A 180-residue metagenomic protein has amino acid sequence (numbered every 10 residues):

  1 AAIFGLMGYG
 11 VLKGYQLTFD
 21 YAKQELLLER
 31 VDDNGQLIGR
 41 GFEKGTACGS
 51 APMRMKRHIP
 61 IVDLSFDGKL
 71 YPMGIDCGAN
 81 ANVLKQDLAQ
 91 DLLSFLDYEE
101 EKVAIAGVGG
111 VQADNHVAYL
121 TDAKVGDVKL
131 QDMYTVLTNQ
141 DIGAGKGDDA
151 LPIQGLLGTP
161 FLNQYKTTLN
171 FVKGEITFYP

Functional and structural regions predicted by a protein language model:
A1-P180: Pepsin/retropepsin-fold aspartyl endopeptidases
